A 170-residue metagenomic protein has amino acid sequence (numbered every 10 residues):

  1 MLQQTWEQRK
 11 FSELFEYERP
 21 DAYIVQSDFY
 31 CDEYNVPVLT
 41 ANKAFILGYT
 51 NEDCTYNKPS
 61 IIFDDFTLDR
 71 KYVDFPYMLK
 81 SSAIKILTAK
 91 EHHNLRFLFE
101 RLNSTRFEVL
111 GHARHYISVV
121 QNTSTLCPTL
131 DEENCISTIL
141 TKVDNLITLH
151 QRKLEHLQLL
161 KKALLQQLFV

Functional and structural regions predicted by a protein language model:
M1-D21, F29-A41: Non-catalytic DNA-recognition/assembly elements of restriction-modification systems
M1-E13, C127-V170: Amphipathic alpha-helical coiled-coil/heptad-repeat segments
M1-L2, Y23-S27, V109-H112, Q121-L130 (+1 more regions): Short, recurring structural edge motifs at helix starts
E16, D32-N35, P59-I62, I86 (+3 more regions): C-terminal accessory/regulatory regions appended to core domains
E16, E100-F107: Short, intrinsically disordered, mixed-charge
R19-Y23, A44, F107, K162: Generic structural signal for secondary-structure transition and capping sites
T40-R101, L110-G111, S118-Q121: A short beta-sheet element
Y116-V119, Q158: Short amphipathic alpha-helical segments embedded in low-complexity Lys/Glu-rich regions
